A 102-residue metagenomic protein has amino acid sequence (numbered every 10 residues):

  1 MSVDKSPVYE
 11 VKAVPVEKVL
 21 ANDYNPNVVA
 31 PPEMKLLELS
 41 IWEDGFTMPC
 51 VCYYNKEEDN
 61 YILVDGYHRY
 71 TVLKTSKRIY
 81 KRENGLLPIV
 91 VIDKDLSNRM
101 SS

Functional and structural regions predicted by a protein language model:
M1-S40, Y53-E57: N-terminal leader or domain-start segments enriched in small/polar residues
D4-V11, F46-S102: A short, basic-hydrophobic beta/loop patch
L39-T47: Short, basic/hydrophobic alpha-helical segments
